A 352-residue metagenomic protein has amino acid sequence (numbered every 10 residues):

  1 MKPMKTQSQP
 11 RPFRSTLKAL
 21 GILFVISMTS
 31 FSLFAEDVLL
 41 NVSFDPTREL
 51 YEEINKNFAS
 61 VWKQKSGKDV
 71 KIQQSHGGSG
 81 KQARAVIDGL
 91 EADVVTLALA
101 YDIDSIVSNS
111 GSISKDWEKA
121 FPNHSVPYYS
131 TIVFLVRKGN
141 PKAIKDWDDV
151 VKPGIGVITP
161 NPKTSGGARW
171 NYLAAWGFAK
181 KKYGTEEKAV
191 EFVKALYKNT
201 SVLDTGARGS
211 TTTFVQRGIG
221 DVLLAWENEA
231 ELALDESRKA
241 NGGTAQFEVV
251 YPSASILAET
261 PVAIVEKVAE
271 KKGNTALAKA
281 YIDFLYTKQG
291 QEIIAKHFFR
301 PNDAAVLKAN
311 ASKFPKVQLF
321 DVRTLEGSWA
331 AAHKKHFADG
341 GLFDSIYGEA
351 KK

Functional and structural regions predicted by a protein language model:
K5-G21: Bacterial N-terminal signal peptides that target proteins for export
E36-T164, K308-A311, E326, F343 (+2 more regions): N-terminal segment of the mature folded domain
V42-F44, V136-K138, G156-K182, L196-T200 (+1 more regions): Short beta-strand->loop
T131-N140, E259-A276, I293-H297: A bilobed periplasmic-binding-protein/Venus flytrap-type ligand-binding module shared by bacterial periplasmic
G139-K145, T164, G177-T185, V268-A278: Short helix-loop capping/hinge motifs at secondary-structure junctions, enriched in acidic/polar residues
K182-P252: Ligand-binding pocket segment of bilobal, Venus flytrap-like solute-binding proteins
A269-K352: Extracellular/periplasmic juxtamembrane helices and adjacent flexible linkers that interface with membrane partners
